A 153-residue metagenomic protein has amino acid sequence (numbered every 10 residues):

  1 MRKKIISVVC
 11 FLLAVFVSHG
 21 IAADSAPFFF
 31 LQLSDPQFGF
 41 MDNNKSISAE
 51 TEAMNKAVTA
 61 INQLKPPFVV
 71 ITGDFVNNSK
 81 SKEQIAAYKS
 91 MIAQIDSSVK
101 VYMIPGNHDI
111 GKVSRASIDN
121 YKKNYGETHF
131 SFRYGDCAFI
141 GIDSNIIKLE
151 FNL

Functional and structural regions predicted by a protein language model:
M1-V9: Bacterial N-terminal signal peptides that target proteins for export
V8-S18: Bacterial N-terminal signal peptides
V17-I21, R133-G135: An N-terminal domain-start capping segment
G20-I85: N-terminal active-site segment of His-dependent metallophosphoesterases
S81-L153: Extended active-site neighborhood of metal-dependent phosphoesterases/phosphodiesterases
